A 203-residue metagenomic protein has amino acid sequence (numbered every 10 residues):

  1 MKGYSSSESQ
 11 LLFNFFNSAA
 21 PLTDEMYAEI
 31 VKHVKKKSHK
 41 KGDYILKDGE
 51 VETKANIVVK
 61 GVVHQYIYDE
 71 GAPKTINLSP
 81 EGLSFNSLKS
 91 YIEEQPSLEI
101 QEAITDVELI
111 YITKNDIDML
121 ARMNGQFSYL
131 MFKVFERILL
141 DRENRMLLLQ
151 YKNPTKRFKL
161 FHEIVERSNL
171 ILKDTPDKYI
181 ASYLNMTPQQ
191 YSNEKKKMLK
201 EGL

Functional and structural regions predicted by a protein language model:
M1-K35, S90: Cyclic nucleotide-binding regulatory module and flanking cytosolic helices
D43-T105: Cyclic nucleotide-binding regulatory domains
S97, D116-N153: A small-molecule sensor/coupling module
P154-L203: Phosphate-/nucleic-acid-contacting segments
